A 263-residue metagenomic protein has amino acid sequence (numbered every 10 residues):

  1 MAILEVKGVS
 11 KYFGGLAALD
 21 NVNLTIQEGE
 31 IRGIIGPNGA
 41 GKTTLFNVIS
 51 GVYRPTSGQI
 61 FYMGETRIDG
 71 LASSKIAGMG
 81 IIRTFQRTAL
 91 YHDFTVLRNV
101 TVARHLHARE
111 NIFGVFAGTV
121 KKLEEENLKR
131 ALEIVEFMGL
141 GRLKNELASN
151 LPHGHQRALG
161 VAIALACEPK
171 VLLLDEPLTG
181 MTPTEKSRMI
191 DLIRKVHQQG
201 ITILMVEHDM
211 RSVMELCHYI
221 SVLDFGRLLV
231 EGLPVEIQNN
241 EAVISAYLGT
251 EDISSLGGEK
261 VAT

Functional and structural regions predicted by a protein language model:
M1-T263: Glycine-rich phosphate-binding loops of nucleotide-dependent enzymes
